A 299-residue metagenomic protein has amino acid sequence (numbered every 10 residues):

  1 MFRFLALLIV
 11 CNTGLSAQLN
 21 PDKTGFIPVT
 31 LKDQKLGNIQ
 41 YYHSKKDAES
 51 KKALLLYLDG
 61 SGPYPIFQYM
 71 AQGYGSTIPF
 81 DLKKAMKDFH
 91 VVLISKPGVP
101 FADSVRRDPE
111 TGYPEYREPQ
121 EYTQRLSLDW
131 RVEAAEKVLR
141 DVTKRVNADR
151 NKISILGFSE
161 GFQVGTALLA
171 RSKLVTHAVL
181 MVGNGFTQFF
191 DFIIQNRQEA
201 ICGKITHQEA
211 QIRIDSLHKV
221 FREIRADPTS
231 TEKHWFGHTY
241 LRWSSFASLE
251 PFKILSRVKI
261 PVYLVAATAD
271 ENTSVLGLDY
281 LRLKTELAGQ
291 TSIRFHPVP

Functional and structural regions predicted by a protein language model:
Q18-S50: N-terminal cap/lid segment of alpha/beta-hydrolase-fold proteins
A48-D88, P100, S104: Short, surface-exposed "cap/lid" segments of acyl-processing enzymes
V105-R145: Alpha/beta-hydrolase active-site loop
Y113, R125, V179-R257: Accessory cap/linker subdomain of secreted extracellular hydrolases
D141-R145, R150-Q198: Primarily recognizes the serine-hydrolase "nucleophile elbow" in alpha/beta-hydrolase and SGNH/GDSL folds
V258, L264-A266: Short beta-strand/loop motif that positions the catalytic acidic residue of the alpha/beta-hydrolase fold
E271-Y280: Conserved alpha/beta-hydrolase "acid-adjacent" motif
E286-P299: Catalytic histidine neighborhood in serine/cysteine hydrolases with alpha/beta-hydrolase-type architecture
